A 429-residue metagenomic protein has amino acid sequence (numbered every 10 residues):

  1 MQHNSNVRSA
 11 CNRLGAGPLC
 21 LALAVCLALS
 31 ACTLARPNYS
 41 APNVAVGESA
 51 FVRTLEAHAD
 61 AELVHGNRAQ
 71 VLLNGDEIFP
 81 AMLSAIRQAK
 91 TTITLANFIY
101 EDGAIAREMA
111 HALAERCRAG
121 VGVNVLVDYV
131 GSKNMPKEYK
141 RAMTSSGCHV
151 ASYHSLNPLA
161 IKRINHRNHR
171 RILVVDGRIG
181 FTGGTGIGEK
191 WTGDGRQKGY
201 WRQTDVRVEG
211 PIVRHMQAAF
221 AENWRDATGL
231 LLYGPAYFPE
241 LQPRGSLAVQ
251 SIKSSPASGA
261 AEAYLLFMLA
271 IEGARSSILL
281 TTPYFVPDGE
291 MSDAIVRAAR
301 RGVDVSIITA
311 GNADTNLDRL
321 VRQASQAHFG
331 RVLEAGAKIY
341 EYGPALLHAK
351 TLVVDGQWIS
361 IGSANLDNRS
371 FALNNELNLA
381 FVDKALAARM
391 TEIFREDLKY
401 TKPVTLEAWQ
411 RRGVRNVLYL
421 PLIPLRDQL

Functional and structural regions predicted by a protein language model:
Q2-R8, A31-L429: Charged, low-complexity intrinsically disordered terminal segments
H3-L21: Bacterial N-terminal signal peptides that target proteins for export
P18-S30: Bacterial N-terminal signal peptides
